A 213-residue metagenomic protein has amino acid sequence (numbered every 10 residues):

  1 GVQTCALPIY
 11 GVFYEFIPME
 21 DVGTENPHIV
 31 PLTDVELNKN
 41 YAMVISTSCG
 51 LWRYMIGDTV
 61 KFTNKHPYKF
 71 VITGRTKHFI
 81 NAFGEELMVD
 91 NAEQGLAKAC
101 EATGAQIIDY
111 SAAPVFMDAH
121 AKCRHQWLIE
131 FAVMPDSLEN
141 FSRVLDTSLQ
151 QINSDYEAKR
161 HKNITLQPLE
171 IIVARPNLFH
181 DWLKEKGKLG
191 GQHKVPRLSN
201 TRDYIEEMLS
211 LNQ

Functional and structural regions predicted by a protein language model:
Q3-Q213: Active-site glycine/GP-rich loop and adjacent strand/helix microenvironment that borders small-molecule binding pockets
